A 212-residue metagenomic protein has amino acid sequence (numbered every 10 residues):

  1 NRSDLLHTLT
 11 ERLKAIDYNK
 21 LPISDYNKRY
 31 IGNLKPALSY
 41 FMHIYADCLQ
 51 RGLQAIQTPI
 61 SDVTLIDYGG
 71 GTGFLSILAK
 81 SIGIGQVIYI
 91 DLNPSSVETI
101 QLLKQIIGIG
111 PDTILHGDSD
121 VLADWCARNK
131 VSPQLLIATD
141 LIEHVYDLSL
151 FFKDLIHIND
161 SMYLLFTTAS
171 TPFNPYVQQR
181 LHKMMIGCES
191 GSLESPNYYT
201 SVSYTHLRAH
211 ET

Functional and structural regions predicted by a protein language model:
N1-V131, H182-K183: Conserved N-terminal segment of class I S-adenosyl-L-methionine
R12-L13, P59-D62, V145, T167 (+1 more regions): N-terminal targeting/docking segments
V63, Q134, M162: Conserved acidic residues
G71, H144-D147: Short beta->alpha connector loops
I137: A conserved beta-strand element that flanks and buttresses the S-adenosyl-L-methionine
L141: Hydrophobic adenine-recognition pocket in adenosine-nucleotide-binding enzymes
Y146-E211: S-adenosyl-L-methionine-dependent methyltransferase catalytic module, highlighting the catalytic core
